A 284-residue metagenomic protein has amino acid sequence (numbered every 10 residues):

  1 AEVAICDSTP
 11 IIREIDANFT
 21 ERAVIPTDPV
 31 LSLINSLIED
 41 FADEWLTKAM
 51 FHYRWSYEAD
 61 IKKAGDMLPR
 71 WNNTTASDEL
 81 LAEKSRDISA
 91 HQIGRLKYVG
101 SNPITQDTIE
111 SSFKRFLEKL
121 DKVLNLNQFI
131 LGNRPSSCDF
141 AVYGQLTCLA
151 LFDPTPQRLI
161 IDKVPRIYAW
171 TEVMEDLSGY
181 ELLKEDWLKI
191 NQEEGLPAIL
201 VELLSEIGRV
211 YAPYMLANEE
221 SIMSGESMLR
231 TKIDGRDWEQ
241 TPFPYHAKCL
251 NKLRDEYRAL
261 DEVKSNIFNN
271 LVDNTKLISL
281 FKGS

Functional and structural regions predicted by a protein language model:
A1-L80, I130, A150-L151, S205-S284: GST-like domain detector, emphasizing the conserved glutathione-binding G-site in the N-terminal thioredoxin-like
E14, I88-H91, S112-K119: Amphipathic, well-ordered alpha-helical segments in soluble domains
I38, I109-F116, L120-V123, W170 (+4 more regions): Alpha-helical packing segments of well-folded alpha/beta enzyme cores
L46-Y53, L124, S178, L182: Long, hydrophobic, amphipathic alpha-helical segments used as structural scaffolds
A59-E110: Divalent-metal (Mg2+/Mn2+/Ca2+)-assisted nucleotide/phosphate chemistry catalytic cores
L96-G132: Short N-terminal edge-element motif at the start of the domain
I130-A150: GST superfamily/GST-like fold recognition
Y143, T147-G235: Active-site/pore-lining binding-face segments in mid-to-C-terminal subdomains
